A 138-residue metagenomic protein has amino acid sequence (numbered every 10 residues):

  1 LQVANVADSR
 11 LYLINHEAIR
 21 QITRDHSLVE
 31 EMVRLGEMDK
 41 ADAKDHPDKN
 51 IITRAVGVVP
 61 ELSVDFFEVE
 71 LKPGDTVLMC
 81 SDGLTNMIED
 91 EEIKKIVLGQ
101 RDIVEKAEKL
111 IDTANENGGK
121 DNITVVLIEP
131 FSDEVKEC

Functional and structural regions predicted by a protein language model:
L1-I14, Q21: Conserved catalytic micro-motifs used in adenylation/nucleotidyl-transfer and phosphoryl/amide- and methyl-transfer
N5-R10, I51-P60, F67-I96, I111-N117 (+2 more regions): Conserved beta-strand-loop-short alpha-helix elements that form and flank the Mn2+/Mg2+-coordinating active site
S9-L11, I19-R20, L28-V29, T85: Short, surface-exposed beta-strand-loop junctions and turns on beta-sheet-rich folds
R24-P73: Conserved, helical-rich catalytic subdomain that frames metal- and/or nucleotide-binding sites in enzyme alpha/beta
L98-K106: Short, charged, surface-exposed loops that flank catalytic or proteolytic processing sites
E129-C138: P/S/T/G-enriched low-complexity
